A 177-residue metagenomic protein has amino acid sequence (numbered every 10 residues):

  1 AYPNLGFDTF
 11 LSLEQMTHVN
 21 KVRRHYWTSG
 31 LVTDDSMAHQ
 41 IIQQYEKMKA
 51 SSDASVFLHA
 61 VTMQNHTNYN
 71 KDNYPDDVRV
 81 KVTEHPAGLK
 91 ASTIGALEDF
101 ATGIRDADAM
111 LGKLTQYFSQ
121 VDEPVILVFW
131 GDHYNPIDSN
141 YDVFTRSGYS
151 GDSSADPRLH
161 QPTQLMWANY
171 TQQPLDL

Functional and structural regions predicted by a protein language model:
A1-L177: Solvent-exposed soluble domains appended to multi-pass membrane proteins
